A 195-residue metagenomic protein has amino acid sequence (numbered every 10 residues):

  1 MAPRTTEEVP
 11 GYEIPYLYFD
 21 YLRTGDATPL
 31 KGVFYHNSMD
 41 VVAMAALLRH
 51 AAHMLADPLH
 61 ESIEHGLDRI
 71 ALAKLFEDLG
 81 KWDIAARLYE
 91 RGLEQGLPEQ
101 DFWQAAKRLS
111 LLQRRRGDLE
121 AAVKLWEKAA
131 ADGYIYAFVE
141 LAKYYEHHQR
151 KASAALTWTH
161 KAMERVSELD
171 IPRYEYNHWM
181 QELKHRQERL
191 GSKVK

Functional and structural regions predicted by a protein language model:
M1-K195: DEDD superfamily 3′-5′ metal-dependent exonuclease/proofreading module
